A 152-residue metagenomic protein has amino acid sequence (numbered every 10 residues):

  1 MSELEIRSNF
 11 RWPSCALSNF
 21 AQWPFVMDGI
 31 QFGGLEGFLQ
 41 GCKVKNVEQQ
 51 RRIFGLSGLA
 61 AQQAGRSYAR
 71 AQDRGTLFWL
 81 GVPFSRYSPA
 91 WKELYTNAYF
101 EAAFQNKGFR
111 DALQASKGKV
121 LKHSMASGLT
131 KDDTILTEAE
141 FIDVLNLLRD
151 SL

Functional and structural regions predicted by a protein language model:
M1-L152: Charged, low-complexity intrinsically disordered segments
